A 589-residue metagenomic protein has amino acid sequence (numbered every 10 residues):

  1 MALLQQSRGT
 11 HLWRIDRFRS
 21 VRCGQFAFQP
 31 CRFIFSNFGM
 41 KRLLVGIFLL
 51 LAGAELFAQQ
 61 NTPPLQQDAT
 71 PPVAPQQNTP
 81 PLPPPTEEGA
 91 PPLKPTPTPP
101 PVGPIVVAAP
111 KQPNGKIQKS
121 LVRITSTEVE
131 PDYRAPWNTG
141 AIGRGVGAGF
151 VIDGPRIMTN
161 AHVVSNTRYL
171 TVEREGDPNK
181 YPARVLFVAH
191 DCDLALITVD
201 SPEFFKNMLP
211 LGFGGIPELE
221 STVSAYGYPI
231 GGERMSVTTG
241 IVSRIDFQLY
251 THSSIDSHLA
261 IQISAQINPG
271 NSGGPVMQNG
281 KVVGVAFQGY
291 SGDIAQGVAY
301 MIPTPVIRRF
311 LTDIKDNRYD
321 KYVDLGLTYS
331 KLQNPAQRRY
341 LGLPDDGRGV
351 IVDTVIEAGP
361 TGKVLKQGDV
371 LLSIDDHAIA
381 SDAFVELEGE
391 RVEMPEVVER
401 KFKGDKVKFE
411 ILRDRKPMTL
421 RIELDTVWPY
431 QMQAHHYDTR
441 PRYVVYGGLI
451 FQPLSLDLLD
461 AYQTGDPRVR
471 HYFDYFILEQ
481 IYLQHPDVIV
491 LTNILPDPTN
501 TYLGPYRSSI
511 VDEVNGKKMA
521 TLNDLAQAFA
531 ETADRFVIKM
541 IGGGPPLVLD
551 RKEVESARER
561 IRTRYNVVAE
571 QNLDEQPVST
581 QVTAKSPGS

Functional and structural regions predicted by a protein language model:
Q59-V102, Q112, K119, V129 (+8 more regions): C-terminal recognition in membrane/secretory proteostasis and scaffolding
V106-K111, P131-G154, N160, N179-P182 (+5 more regions): A conserved glycine-rich beta-strand in the N-terminal activation segment of trypsin-fold
E130-P131, D153-M235, P269, P417-T419: Conserved active-site neighborhood of the chymotrypsin/trypsin-like protease fold
G140-F150, L209-G214, I230, D256 (+4 more regions): Gly/Ser-rich catalytic serine loop of serine hydrolases
T167-Y169, F205-M208, Y226-T239, L249-G273 (+4 more regions): Active-site loop architecture of trypsin-fold serine endopeptidases
